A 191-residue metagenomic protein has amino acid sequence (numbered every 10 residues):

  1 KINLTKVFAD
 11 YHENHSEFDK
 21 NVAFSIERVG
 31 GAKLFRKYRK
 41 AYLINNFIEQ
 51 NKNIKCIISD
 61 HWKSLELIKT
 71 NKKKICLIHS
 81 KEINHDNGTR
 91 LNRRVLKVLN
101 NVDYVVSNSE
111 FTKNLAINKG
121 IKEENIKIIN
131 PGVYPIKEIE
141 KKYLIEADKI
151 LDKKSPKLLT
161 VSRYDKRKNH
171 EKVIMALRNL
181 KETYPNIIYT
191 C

Functional and structural regions predicted by a protein language model:
I2-F35, T112: N-terminal strand-loop element at the rim of the active site of nucleotide-sugar-dependent glycosyltransferases
R36-Y42, K72-I75, S80-N101, K142: Nucleotide-sugar donor phosphate/pyrophosphate-binding loop at the beta->alpha transition of glycosyltransferases
I57-I58, N101-E110: A short beta-strand/loop micro-motif in the catalytic core of glycosyltransferases that engages the nucleotide-sugar
S59-S64: Short His-centered aromatic/hydrophobic patch
F111, G132: Carbohydrate-associated surface elements
E140-K157, E182-T183: Nucleotide-sugar donor-binding and catalytic loop/hinge architecture of NDP-sugar-dependent glycosyltransferases
I150-K168, I174-L177, T190: Conserved donor-binding/catalytic core segment of Leloir-type glycosyltransferases
